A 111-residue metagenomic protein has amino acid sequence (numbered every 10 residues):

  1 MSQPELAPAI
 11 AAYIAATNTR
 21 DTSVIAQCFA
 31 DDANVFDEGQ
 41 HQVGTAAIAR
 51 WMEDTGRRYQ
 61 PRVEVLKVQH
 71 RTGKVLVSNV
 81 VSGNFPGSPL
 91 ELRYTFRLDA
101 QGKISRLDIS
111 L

Functional and structural regions predicted by a protein language model:
M1-S23, Q27: Short, low-complexity N-terminal intrinsically disordered segments enriched in polar/charged residues
A26, F36-D37, E64: Short, hydrophobic secondary-structure boundary micro-motifs
N34-V43: A short gly/proline-enriched turn/hairpin at secondary-structure junctions
Q42-R50: Short beta-edge strand/loop motif at the mouth of beta-sheet-based domains
A49-L111: A beta-strand edge to alpha-helix "cap/lid" segment located at domain peripheries
